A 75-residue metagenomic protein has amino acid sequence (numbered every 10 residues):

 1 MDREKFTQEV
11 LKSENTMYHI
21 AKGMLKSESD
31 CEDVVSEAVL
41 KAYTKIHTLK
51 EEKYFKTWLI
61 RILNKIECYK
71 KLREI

Functional and structural regions predicted by a protein language model:
M1, V10, L49, K71-L72: Hydrophobic residues in alpha-helical segments
M1-H19, G23, E32: A short, charge-rich alpha-helical start-of-domain segment used by transcription regulators
E14, M24, Y43, K50 (+1 more regions): N-terminal regions of proteins, emphasizing targeting and processing segments when present
H19, D33-L40, K53-K65: Structural recognition of an alpha-helix C-terminal capping motif at a helix-to-coil junction
M24, V34, K41, K45 (+1 more regions): Short alpha-helical scaffold segments that flank and stabilize functional sites
S27: Helix-turn-helix DNA-binding motif, specifically the short coil turn and the N-cap/start of the second
V39-Y54, R73-E74: Sigma70-family region 2
N64-I75: Arg/Lys-rich amphipathic alpha helix in sigma70-family domain 2
